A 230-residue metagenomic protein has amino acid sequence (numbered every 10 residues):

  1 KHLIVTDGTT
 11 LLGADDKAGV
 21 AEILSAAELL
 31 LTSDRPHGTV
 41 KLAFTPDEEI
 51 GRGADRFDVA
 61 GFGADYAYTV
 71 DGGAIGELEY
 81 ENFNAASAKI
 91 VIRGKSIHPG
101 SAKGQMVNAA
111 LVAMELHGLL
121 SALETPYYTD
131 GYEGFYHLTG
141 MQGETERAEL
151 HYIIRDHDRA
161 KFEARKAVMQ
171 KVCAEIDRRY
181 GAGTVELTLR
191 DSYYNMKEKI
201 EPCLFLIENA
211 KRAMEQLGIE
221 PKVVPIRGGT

Functional and structural regions predicted by a protein language model:
K1-A14, S33, P46-A174, G183-N195: Midchain, well-structured core segments that form catalytic/ion-binding scaffolds
D15-E22, A109-V112, L206: Catalytic-loop motifs flanking and including active-site residues across diverse enzymes
S25-H37: Flexible, small-residue-rich helix->loop connector segments that border functional cores
A26-L29, V172-I176: A generic secondary-structure signal
P36, Y132, R179-G181, L217: Short, structurally constrained coil/turn elements that cap an alpha-helix or connect an alpha-helix to the following
L42: Basic- and aromatic-enriched surface patches that contact anionic nucleotides/nucleic acids
T188-T230: An extended, acidic, His-containing surface patch that forms the Zn2+-binding/catalytic region of metallohydrolases
